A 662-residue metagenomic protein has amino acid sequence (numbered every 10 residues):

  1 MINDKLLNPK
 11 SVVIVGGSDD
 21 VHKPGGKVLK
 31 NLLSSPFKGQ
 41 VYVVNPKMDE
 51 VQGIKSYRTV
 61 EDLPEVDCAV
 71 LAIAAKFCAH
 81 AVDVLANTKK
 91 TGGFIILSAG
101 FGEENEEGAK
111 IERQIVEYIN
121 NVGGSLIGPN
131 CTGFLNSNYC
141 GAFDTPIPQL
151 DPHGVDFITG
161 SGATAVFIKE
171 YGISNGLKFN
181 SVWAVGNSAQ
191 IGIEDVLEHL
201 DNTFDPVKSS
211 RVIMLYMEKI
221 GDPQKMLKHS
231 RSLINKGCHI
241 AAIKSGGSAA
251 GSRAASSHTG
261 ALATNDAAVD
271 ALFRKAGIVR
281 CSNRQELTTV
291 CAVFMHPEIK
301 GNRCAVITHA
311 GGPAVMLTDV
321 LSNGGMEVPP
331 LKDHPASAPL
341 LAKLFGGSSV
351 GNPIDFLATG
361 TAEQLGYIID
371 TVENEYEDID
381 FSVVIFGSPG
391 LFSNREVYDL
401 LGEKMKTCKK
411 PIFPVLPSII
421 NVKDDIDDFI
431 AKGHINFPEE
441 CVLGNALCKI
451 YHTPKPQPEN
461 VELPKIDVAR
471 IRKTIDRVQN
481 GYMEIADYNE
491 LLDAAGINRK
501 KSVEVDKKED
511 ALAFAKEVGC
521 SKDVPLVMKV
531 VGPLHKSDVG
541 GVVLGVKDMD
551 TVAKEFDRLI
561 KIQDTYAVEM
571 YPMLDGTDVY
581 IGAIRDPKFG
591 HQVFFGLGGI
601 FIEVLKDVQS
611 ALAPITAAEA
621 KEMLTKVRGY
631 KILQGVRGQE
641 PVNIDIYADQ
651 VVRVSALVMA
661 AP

Functional and structural regions predicted by a protein language model:
V60-D62, K76-G100, V397-D399: Rossmann-fold NAD(P) dinucleotide-binding segment
G100-G123: Rossmann-fold NAD(P)-binding glycine/threonine-rich loop
I147-P206, K300-I379, I385-S388: Short glycine-cluster motifs
S209-S210, Y488-S502, E517-M528, D538-Y580 (+2 more regions): Conserved ATP-binding module of the ATP-grasp superfamily
H229-S252, S256, F429-I430, P438-N460: Terminal amphipathic helices with adjacent charged low-complexity linkers/tails
A263-T264, R280, R395, K406-I412 (+5 more regions): ATP-dependent carboxylate activation and anion-phosphoryl transfer catalytic cores that bind Mg-ATP to form
G277-N283, P438, D476-V531: A conserved helix-loop-beta module that forms one wall/lid of the active-site cleft in ATP-utilizing catalytic domains
I299-V320, M483, E504-M528, T551-I615 (+1 more regions): Phosphate-binding site of ATP-dependent enzymes
